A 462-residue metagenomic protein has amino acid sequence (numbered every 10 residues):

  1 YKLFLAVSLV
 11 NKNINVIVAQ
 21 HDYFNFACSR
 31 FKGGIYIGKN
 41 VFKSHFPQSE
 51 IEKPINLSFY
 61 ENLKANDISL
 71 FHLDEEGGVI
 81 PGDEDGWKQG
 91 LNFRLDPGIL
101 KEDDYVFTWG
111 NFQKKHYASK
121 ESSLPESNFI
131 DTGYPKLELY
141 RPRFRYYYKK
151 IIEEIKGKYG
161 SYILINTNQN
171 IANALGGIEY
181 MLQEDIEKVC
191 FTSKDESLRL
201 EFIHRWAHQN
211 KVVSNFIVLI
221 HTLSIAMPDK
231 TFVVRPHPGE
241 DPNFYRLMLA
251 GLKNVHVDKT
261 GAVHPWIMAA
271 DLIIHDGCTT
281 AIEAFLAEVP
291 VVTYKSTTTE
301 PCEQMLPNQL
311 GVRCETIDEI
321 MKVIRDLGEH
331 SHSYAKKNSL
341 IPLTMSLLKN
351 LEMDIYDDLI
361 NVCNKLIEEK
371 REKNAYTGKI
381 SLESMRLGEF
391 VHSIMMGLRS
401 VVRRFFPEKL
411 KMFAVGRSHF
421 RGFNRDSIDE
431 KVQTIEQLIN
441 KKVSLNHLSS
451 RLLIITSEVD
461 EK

Functional and structural regions predicted by a protein language model:
Y1-I151, N166-N168, E240, A281: Active-site and donor-binding regions of nucleotide-sugar-utilizing enzymes
K2-L3, S49-S58, R205-T222, Y356-D357: Well-ordered, non-membrane alpha-helical segments in soluble/globular domains
I17, I37, F71, Y105-F107 (+7 more regions): Hydrophobic/aromatic beta-strand patches that form the interior of the parallel beta-sheet core in alpha/beta enzyme
H21-Y23, R205-A207, S214-V218, V233-I282 (+1 more regions): Donor nucleotide-activated moiety binding/catalytic core segment of transferases that use nucleotide-activated donors
L124-S127, T132, V234-N254, A335-N338 (+2 more regions): C-terminal/domain-terminus segments
F144-R246: Conserved catalytic-core segment of nucleotide-activated headgroup transferases in glycan assembly
L200-E201, K322-K462: C-terminal amphipathic helix plus adjacent low-complexity, charged tail appended to glycosyltransferase catalytic
R246-L252, T279-N350: Catalytic binding pocket for nucleotide-activated donors in carbohydrate/polymer assembly enzymes
